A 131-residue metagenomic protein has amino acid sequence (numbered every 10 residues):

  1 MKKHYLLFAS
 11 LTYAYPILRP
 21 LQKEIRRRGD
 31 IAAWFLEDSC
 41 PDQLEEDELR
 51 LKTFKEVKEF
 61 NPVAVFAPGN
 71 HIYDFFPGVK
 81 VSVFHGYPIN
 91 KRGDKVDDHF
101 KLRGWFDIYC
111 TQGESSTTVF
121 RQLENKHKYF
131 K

Functional and structural regions predicted by a protein language model:
M1-Y5: A short, charged/proline- and glycine-enriched loop that marks the coil->beta-strand transition at the N-terminal
L6-K131: Active-site and donor-binding regions of nucleotide-sugar-utilizing enzymes
